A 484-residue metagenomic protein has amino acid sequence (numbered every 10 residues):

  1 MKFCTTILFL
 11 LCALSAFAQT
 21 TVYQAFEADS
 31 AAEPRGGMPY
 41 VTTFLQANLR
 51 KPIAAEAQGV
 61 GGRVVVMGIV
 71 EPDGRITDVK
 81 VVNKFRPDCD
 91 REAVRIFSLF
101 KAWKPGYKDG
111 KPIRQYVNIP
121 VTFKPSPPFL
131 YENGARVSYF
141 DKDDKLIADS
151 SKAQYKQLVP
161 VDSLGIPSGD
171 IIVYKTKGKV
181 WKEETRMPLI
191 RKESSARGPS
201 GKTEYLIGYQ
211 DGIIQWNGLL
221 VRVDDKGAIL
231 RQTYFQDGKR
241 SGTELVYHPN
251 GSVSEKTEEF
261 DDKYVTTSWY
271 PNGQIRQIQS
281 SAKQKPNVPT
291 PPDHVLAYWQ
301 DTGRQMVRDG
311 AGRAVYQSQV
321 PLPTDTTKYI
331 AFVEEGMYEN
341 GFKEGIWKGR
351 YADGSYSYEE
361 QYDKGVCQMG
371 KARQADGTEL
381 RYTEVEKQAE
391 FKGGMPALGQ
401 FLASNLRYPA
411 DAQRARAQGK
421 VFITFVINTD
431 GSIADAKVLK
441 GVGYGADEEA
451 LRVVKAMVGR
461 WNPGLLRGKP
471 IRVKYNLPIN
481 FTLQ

Functional and structural regions predicted by a protein language model:
M1-C4: Positively charged n-region of N-terminal signal peptides that target proteins for export
Q19-Y23, P39-T42, A47-R50, P87-D88 (+8 more regions): Glycine/tyrosine- and acidic-biased, solvent-exposed loop/turn segments at the edges of beta-strands
A55-G59, R414-A415: Short, solvent-exposed beta-strand/turn "edge" segments of beta-rich domains on protein surfaces
G61-V65, I76, R114-N118, Q418-F422 (+2 more regions): Extracytoplasmic
M67-R95: Mid-chain, structured segments of secreted extracytoplasmic proteins
